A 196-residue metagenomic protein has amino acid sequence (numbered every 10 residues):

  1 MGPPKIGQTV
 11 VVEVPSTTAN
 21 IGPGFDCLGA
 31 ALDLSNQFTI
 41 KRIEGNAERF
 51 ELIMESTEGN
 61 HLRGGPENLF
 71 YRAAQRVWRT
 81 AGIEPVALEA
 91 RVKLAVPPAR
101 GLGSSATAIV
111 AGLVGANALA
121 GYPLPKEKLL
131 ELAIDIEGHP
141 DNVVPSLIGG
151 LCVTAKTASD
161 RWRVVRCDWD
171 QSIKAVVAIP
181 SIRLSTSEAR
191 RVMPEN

Functional and structural regions predicted by a protein language model:
M1-R100, V114, A118, Y122: ATP-binding N-lobe of GHMP and related small-molecule kinases
A30, P66-L69, A108, P125-K128 (+1 more regions): Short acidic-hydrophobic sequence patches enriched in Asp/Glu that either
L34, L102-K126, L147-C152: DPxDG-like acidic metal-binding loop motif
E67-A74, I109, P145, A175 (+1 more regions): A general structural signal for well-ordered alpha-helical segments in protein cores
A95-T107, D141: Gly/Ser-rich catalytic serine loop of serine hydrolases
P123-N196: ATP-dependent small-molecule kinase catalytic core of the GHMP/sugar-kinase superfamily and closely related
